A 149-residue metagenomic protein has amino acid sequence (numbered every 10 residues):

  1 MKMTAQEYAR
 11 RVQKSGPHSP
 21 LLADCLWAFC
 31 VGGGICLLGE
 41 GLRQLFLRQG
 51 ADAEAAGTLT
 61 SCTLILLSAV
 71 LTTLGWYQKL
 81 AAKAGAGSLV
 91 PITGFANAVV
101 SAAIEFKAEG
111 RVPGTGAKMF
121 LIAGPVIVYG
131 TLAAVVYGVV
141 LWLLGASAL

Functional and structural regions predicted by a protein language model:
M1-A9: Short, charged cytosolic
A9-D24, E109-K118: Cytosolic juxtamembrane amphipathic/interface segments immediately preceding and feeding into a transmembrane helix
L22-I35, P125: Transmembrane alpha-helical segments and their cytosolic interface motifs in multi-pass membrane proteins
V31-G41, L64-T73, A134-G138: Hydrophobic core segments of alpha-helical transmembrane domains in multi-pass membrane transport and ion-translocation
Q49-S68: Loop-to-helix transition at the N-terminal end of transmembrane alpha-helices
G75-R111: Mid-chain, well-packed structural core segment of small domains
G116-L132: Individual transmembrane alpha-helices with interfacial aromatic-anchor signatures
V136-L149: Juxtamembrane boundary at the C-terminal end of a transmembrane helix
